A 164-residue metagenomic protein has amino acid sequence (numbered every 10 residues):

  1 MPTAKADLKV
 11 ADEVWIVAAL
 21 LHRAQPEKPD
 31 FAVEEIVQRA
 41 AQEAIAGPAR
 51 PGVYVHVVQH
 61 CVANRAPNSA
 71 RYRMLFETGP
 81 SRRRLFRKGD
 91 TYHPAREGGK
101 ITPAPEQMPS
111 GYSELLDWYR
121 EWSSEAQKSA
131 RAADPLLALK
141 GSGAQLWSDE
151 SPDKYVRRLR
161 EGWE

Functional and structural regions predicted by a protein language model:
P2-L21, G47, P51-A138: Phospho-regulated, low-complexity intrinsically disordered regions of nuclear gene-regulatory and chromatin-associated
V17-L21, A32-A46: DNA-recognition alpha helix
R23-P26: Short aromatic-glycine motifs in intrinsically disordered, low-complexity regions
P29: Flexible coil/turn residues that form the inter-helical turn or adjacent wing/linker of helix-turn-helix
A32, A70-M74, P152: Short coil/turn segments at secondary-structure boundaries
R131-E164: Short linear interaction segments
